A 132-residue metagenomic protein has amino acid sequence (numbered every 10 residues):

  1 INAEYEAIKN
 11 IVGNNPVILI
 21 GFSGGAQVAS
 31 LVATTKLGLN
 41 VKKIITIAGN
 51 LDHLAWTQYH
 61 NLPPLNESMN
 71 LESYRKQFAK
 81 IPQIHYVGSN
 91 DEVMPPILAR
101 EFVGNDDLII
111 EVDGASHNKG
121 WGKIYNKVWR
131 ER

Functional and structural regions predicted by a protein language model:
I1-I11: Alpha/beta-hydrolase active-site loop
N14-P16, I81: Short coil/turn segments at beta-strand junctions that form active-site/ligand-binding loops
I20-A29: Gly/Ala-rich beta-loop-alpha elbow adjacent to hydrolase catalytic centers
L31-K42: Conserved hydrolase catalytic core segment
L31-V32, I97-E101, I124: A short acidic, amphipathic alpha-helical/loop segment
G49-H117: The feature captures the conserved acid-bearing segment of alpha/beta-hydrolase catalytic domains
A115-Y125: Catalytic histidine-centered segment of alpha/beta-hydrolase-like enzymes
